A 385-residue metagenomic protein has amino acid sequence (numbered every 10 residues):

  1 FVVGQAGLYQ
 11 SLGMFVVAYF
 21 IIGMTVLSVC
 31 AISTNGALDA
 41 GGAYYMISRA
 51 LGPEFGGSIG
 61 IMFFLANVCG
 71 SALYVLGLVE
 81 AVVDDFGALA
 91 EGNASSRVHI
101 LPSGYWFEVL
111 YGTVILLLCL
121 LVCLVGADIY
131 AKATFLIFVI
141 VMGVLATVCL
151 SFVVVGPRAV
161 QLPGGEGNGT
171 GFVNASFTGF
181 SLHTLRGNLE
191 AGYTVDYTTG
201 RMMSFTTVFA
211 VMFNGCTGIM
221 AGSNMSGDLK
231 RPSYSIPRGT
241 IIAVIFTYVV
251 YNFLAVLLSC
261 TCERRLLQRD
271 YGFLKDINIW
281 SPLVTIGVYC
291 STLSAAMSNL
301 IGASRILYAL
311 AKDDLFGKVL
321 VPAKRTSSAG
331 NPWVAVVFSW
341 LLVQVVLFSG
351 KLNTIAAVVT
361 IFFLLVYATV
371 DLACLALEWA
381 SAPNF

Functional and structural regions predicted by a protein language model:
F1-V2, C30-N35, Y44-A50, L120-C123 (+4 more regions): Helix-loop junctions at the membrane interface of multi-pass solute transporters
V2-Q10, G77, A94-Y105, A127-F138 (+4 more regions): Transmembrane helix-loop boundary segments of multi-pass membrane transporters
V2-Q5, S33-T34, S58, P102 (+5 more regions): Membrane-water interface regions at transmembrane-helix termini and the short interhelical loops of multi-pass membrane
S11, A90-F107, V139-T285: Helix-loop-helix junctions that connect adjacent transmembrane segments in multi-pass membrane transporters
G13, G52-L65, Y111-T113, Y197-A210 (+3 more regions): Select transmembrane alpha-helical segments in multipass membrane proteins
G23-L116, L120-L121, A296-I306, K351-D371: Hydrophobic transmembrane alpha-helices that form the core helical bundles of multi-pass secondary transporters
P53, Y105-T113, K230-R238, I242-Y251 (+5 more regions): Loop-to-transmembrane helix boundary motifs in multi-pass membrane proteins
V144-S151, L307, D313-F316, V359-F385: Hydrophobic alpha-helical segments of multi-pass membrane transport proteins
